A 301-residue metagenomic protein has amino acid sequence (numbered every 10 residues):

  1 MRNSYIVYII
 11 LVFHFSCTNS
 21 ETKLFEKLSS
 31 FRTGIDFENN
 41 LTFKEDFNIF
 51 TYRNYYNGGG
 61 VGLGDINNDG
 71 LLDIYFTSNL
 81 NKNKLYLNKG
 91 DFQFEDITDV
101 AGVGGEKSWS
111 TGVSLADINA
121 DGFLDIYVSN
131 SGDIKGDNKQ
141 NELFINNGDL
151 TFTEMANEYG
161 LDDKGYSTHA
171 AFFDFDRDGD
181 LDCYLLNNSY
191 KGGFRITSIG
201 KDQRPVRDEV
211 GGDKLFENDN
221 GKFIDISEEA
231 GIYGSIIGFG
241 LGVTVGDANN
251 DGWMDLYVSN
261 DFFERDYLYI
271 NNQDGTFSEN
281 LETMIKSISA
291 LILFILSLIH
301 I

Functional and structural regions predicted by a protein language model:
M1-K23: Bacterial Sec-dependent N-terminal signal peptides
C17-I301: Beta-propeller-forming repeat regions
